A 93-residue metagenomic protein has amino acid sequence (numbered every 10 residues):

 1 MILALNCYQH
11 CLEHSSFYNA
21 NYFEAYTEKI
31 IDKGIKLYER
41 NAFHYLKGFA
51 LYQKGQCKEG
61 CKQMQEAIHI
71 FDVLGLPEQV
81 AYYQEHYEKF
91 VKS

Functional and structural regions predicted by a protein language model:
I2-H10, E39-L46, Q53, Q79 (+1 more regions): "A position-specific structural signal for the A-helix of alpha-solenoid helical repeats
H14-E28, Q63: Helix-turn-helix repeat elements of alpha-solenoid scaffolds
H14-F17, K54, L74: Structural motif corresponding to the intra-repeat A-B loop/turn of tetratricopeptide repeats
Y18-N21, K58, E78: Residue register within tetratricopeptide repeats
E24-D32, E66-L76: Amphipathic alpha-helical segments of tetratricopeptide repeats
K33-L37, V73-H86, S93: Acidic, Ser/Thr-rich low-complexity linear motifs
A42, F49-A67: C-terminal structured domain segments
